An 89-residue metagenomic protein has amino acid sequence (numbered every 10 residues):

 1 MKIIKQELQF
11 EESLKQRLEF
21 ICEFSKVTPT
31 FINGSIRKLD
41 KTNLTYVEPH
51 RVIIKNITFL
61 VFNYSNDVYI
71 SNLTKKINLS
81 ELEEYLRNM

Functional and structural regions predicted by a protein language model:
I3-L14, K75-M89: Mixed-charge, Lys/Arg-enriched low-complexity segments
L14-I21: Amphipathic alpha-helical segments
C22-S80: Acidic, low-complexity, intrinsically disordered interaction modules
